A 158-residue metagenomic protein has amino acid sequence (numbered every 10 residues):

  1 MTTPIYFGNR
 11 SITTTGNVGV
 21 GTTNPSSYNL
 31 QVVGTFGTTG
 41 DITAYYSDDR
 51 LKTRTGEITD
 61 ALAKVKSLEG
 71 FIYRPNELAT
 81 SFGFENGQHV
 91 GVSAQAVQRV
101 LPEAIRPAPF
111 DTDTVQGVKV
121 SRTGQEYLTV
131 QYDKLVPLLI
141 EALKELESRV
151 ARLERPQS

Functional and structural regions predicted by a protein language model:
M1, I5-N24, L30-A44, L143: Low-complexity, small-hydrophobic/phenylalanine-enriched stretches that adopt extended beta/coil conformations used
T14-T15, A79-S81, I140: Amphipathic alpha-helical interaction segments
Y28-V130, R149-S158: C-terminal intramolecular chaperone/autoprocessing and neck/assembly modules of extracellular spikes and adhesins
S93, L135, L139: Catalytic-loop motifs flanking and including active-site residues across diverse enzymes
L139-R149: Extended amphipathic alpha-helical segments enriched in small hydrophobics
